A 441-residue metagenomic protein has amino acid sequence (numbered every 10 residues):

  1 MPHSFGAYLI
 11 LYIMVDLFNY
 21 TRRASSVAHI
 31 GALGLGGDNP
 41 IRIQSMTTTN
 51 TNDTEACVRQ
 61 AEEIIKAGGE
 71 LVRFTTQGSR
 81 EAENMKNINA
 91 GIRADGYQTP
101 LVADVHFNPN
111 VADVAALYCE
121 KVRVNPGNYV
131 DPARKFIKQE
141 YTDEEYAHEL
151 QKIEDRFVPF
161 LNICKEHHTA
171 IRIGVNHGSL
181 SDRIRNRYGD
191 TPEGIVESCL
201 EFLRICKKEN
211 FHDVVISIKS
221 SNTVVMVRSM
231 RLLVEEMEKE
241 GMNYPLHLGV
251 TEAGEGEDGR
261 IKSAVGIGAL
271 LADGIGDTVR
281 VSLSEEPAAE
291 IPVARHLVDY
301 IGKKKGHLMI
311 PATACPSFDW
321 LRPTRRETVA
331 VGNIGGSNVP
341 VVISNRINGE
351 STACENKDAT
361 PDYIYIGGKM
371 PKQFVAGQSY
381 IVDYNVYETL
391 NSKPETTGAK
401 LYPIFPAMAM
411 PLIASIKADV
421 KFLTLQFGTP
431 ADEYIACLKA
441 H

Functional and structural regions predicted by a protein language model:
M14-Q44, L161, K165, K303-S351: N-terminal amphipathic alpha-helix/helix-capping segment at the start of soluble metabolic enzymes
F18, E120-R156, R183-E193, P394-G398 (+1 more regions): Glycine-rich tight-turn/loop motif centered on a GG-T
P40-A56, L101-N108, I184-V196, E252-G259 (+3 more regions): Active-site mouth loops of central-metabolism enzymes
I43, D104, I173, I216 (+1 more regions): Conserved, mostly hydrophobic/aromatic
T48, G69-I92, P126-E145, V214-T223 (+2 more regions): Glycine-rich, proline-tolerant flexible connector loops at the mouths of alpha/beta enzymes
T76-Y118, E350-T352, Y387-K393, M408-L412: N-terminal active-site wall of soluble small-molecule enzyme domains
E81-V102, K152-E166, L233-M242: Alpha-helix-loop-beta-strand connector modules within alpha/beta enzyme cores
E140-I153, I184-I334, F427-H441: Catalytic alpha/beta core domains of metabolic enzymes, predominantly
